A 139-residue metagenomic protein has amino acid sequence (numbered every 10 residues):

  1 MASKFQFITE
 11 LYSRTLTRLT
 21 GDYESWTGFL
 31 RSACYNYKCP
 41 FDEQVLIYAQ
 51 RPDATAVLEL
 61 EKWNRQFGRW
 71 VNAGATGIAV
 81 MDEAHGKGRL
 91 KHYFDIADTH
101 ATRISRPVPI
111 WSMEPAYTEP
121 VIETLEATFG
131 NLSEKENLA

Functional and structural regions predicted by a protein language model:
M1-A139: N-terminal accessory/interface modules of nucleic-acid-binding and processing proteins
